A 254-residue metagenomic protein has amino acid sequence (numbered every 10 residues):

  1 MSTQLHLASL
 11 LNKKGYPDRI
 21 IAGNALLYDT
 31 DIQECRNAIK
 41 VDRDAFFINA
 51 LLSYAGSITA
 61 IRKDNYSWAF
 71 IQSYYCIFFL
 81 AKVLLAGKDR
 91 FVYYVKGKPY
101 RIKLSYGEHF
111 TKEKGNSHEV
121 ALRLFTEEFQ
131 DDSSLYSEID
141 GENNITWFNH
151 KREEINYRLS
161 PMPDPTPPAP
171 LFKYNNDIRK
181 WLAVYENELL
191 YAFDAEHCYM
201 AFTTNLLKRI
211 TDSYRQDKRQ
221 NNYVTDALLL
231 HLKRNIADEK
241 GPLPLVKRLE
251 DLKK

Functional and structural regions predicted by a protein language model:
M1-K254: Terminal alpha-helical segments
